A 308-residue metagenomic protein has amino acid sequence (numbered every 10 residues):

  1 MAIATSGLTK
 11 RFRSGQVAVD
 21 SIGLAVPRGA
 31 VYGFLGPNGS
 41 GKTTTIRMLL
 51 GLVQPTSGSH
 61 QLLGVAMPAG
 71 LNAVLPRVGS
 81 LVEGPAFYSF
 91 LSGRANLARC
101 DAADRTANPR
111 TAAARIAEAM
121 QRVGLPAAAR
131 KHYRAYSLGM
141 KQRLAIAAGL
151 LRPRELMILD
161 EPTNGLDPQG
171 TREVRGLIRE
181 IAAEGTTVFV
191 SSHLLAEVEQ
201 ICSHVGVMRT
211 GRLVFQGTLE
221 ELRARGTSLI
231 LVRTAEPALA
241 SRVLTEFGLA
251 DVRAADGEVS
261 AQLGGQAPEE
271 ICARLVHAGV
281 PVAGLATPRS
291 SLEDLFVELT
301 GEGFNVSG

Functional and structural regions predicted by a protein language model:
A2-T5, K10-R209, F215: ABC transporter nucleotide-binding domains
G29, G301-E302: Short A/G/S/P-biased low-complexity tracts
L97, I116, L219, S241 (+1 more regions): Generic structural marker for isolated residues within well-ordered, non-membrane alpha-helices of soluble domains
G206, E298-G301: Short low-complexity, flexible loop/linker segments enriched in glycine and/or proline with clustered acidic
E220-A224: Short acidic-hydrophobic catalytic motif
T227-L299: Short, charged/small-residue-rich alpha-helical element at the C-terminal edge of ABC transporter nucleotide-binding
G303-G308: Short, charged, intrinsically disordered terminal tails
